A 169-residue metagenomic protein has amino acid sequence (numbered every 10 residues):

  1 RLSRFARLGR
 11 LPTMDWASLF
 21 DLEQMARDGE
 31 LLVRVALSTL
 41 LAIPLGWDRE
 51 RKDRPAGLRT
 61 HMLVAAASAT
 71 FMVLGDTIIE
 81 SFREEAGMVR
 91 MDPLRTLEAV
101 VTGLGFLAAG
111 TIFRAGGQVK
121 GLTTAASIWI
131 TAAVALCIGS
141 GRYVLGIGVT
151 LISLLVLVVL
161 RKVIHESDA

Functional and structural regions predicted by a protein language model:
R4-L94, Y143, I147-G148, V163-E166: Alpha-helical transmembrane segments and their membrane-interface boundaries that form or gate the permeation pathway
W16-A17, L94-T111: Hydrophobic, membrane-facing alpha-helical anchors
I43, W47, L74, L107-T111 (+1 more regions): Alpha-helical transmembrane segments of multipass membrane proteins
M62, E98-G105, A125-I130: Hydrophobic alpha-helical segments embedded in the membrane of multi-pass proteins
L63-V73, A126-G139: Small-residue-rich segments of transmembrane alpha-helices in multi-pass membrane proteins, especially helix faces
P93-L94, I112-T123: Short, amphipathic, aromatic/basic-enriched membrane-interface segments that mark the entry/exit of transmembrane
K120-A126, V144-V149: Hydrophobic alpha-helical membrane segments of integral membrane proteins
I152-K162: Alpha-helical transmembrane segments and their membrane-interface exit regions
